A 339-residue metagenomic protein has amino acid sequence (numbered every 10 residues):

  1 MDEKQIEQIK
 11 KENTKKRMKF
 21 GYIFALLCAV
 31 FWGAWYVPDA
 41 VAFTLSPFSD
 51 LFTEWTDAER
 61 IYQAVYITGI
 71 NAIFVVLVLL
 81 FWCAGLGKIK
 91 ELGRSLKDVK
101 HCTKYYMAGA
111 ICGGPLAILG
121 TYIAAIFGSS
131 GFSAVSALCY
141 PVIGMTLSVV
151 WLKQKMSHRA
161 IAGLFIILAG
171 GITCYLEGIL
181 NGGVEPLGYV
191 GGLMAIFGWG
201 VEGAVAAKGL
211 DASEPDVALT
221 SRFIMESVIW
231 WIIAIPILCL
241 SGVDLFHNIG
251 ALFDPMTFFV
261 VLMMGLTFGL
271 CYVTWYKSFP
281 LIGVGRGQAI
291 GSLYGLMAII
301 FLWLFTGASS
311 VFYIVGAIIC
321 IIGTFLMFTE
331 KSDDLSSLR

Functional and structural regions predicted by a protein language model:
M1-G69, G182-K208, I300, R339: Glycine-/small-residue-enriched transmembrane alpha-helix faces in small-molecule transporters and effluxers
D2-K4, E177, G291-R339: C-terminal-most transmembrane helix of multi-pass membrane proteins
R17-Y22, D98-H101, L176-G198, G242-V260 (+1 more regions): Juxtamembrane helix-entry segments on the extracytoplasmic side of multipass membrane proteins
I23, L27, D57-G85, K104 (+5 more regions): Hydrophobic alpha-helical transmembrane segments of multi-pass integral membrane proteins, especially transporters
L27, G114, S133-C139, I167 (+2 more regions): Helix-helix packing/entry segments at the starts of transmembrane helices
F31, L92-G131, T173, L262-I282: Specific transmembrane alpha-helical segments of multi-pass solute transporters/efflux pumps, especially DMT/EamA
A42, I67, I123-A124, V150-M156 (+4 more regions): Hydrophobic/aromatic residues within transmembrane alpha-helices of multi-pass small-molecule transporters
A137, K153-T173, E185-Y189, F301-G323: Loop-to-transmembrane alpha-helix entry segments
